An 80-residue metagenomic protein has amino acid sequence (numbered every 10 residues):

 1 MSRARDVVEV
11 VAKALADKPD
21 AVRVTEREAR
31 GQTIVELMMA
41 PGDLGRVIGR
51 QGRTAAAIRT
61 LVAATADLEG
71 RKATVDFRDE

Functional and structural regions predicted by a protein language model:
M1-L44, A56-E80: RNA-contacting regions in translation and RNA-metabolism proteins, encompassing KH/S1 modules where present
G49-G52: Glycine-centered tight-turn and secondary-structure capping sites
